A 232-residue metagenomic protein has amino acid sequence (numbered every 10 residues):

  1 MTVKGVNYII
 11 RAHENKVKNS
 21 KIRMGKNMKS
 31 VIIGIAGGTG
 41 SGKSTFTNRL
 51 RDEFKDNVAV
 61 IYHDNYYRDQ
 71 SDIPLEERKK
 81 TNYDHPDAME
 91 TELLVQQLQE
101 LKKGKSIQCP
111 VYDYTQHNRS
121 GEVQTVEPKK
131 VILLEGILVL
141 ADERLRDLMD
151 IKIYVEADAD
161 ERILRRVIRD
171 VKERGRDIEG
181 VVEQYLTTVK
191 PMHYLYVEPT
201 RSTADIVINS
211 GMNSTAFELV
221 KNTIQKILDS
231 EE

Functional and structural regions predicted by a protein language model:
G38: P-loop (Walker A) phosphate-binding loop of NTP-binding proteins
K43: Conserved lysine of the Walker
F46: Hydrophobic positions on the alpha1 helix immediately C-terminal to the Walker A/P-loop
D56-D72: Short beta-strand-centered segment that lines the nucleotide-binding/catalytic pocket of NTP-utilizing
I73-Y114: Conserved nucleotide-sensing/catalytic segment adjacent to the nucleotide-binding pocket in NTP-handling enzymes
S120-E173: ATP-dependent NMP and nucleoside kinases share a basic, alpha-helical "lid"
E127-P128, K190-E232: NTP-dependent small-molecule kinase module
